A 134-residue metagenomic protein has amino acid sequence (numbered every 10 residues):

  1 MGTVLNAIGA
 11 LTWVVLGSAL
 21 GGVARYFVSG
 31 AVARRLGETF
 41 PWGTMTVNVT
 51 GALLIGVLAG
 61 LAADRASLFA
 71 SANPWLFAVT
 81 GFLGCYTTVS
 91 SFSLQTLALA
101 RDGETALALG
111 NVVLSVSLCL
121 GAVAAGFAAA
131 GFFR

Functional and structural regions predicted by a protein language model:
M1-R134: Membrane-interface helix-loop junctions in multi-pass transporters/channels
